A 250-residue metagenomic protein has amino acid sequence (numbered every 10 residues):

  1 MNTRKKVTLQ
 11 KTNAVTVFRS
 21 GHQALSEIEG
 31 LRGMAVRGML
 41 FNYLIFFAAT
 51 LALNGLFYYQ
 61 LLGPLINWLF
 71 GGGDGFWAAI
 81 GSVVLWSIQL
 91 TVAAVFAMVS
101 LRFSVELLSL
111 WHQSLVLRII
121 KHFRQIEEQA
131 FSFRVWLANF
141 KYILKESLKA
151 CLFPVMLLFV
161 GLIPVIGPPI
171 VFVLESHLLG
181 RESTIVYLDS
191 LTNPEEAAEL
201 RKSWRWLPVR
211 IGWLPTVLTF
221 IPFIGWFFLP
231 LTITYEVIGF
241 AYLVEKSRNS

Functional and structural regions predicted by a protein language model:
M1-L157, S203-G212, T219, N249-S250: Helix-coil boundary and N-terminal low-complexity module in membrane systems
V7, R201-K202, L231, Y235: Structured catalytic/translocation cores of nucleotide/phosphate-coupled proteins
W86-I120, V160-D189, F223-N249: Selective recognition of hydrophobic, aromatic-rich stretches within alpha-helical transmembrane segments of polytopic
G180-F220: Hydrophobic alpha-helical transmembrane segments and adjacent short intramembrane/lumenal linkers of inner/organellar
